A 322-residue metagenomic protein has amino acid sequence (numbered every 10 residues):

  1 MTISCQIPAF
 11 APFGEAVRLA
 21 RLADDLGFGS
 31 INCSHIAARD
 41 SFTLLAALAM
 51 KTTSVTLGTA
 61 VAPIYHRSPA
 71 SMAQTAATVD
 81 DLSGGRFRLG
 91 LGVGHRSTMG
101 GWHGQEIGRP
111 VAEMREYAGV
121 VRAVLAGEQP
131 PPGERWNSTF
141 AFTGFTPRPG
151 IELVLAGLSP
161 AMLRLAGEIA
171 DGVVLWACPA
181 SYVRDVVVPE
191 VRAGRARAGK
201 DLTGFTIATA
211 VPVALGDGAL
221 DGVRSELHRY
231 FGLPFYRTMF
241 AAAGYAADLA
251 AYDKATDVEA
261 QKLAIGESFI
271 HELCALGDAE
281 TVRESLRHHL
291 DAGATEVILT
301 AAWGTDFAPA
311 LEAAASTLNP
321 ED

Functional and structural regions predicted by a protein language model:
M1-D322: Active-site-adjacent structural elements that line small-molecule/cofactor binding pockets in enzymes
